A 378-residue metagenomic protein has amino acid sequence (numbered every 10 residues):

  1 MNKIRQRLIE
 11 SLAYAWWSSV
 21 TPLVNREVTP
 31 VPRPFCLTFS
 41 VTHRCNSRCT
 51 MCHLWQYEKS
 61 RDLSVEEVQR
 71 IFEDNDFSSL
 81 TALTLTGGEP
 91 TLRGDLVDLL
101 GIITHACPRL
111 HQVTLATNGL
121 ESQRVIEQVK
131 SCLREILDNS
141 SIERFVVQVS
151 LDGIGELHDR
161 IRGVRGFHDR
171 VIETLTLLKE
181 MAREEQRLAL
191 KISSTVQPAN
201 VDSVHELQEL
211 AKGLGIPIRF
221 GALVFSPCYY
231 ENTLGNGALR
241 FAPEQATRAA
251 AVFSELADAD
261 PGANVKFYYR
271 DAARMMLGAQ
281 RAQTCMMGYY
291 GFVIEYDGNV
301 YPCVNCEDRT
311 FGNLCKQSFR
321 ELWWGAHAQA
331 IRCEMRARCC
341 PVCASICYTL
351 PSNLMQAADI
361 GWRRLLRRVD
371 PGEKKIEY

Functional and structural regions predicted by a protein language model:
N2, Q6-R7, S140-D297, Y301 (+3 more regions): Radical SAM enzyme [4Fe-4S]-AdoMet core and its adjacent flexible, acidic and glycine-rich loops/tails across
K3-F145, P227, L354-Q356, R364 (+2 more regions): Conserved alpha-helical substructure of the radical SAM core
A13-P34, K266, R270-R274, T310-H327: Short, charged low-complexity linear segments at domain edges
C36-S60, E67, N75-S78, A82-T86 (+6 more regions): Soluble, non-transmembrane catalytic domains of enzymes that act on hydrophobic metabolites at membranes
N46, T50-H53, M286, P341-A344: Cys/His/Pro-rich metal-binding microdomains
C52-W55, Q128, I161-V164, C306 (+1 more regions): Residue-level signal for well-ordered alpha-helical positions
E89, T117-G119, L151-G153, S194-V196 (+1 more regions): Short, flexible loop/turn elements at secondary-structure junctions
D297-Y378: Flexible mid-to-C-terminal extensions adjoining Fe-S/redox cofactors in radical SAM and related proteins
